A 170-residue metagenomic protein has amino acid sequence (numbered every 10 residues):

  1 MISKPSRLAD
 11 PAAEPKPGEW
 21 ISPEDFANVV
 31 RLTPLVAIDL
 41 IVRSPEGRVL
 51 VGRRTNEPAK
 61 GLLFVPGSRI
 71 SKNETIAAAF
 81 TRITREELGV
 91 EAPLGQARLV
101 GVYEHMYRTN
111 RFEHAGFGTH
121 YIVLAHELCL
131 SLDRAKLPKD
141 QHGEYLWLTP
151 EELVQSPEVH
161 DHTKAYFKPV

Functional and structural regions predicted by a protein language model:
I2-D39, A115-G116: Acidic, metal-coordinating catalytic segment for phosphate/diphosphate chemistry, firing primarily on the Nudix
E24-V49, R69, I122-C129: Conserved N-terminal beta-strand and adjoining loop/helix that marks the start of the Nudix/MutT-like hydrolase domain
T33-A37, K60, V65, L94 (+1 more regions): Short connector loops at helix/strand junctions that flank enzyme active sites, especially segments positioning acidic
R43-V49, E57-A59, S71-K72, E104-R108 (+1 more regions): Short, charged/polar surface micro-motifs in flexible loops or helix N-caps
R48-E87, E91: Conserved Nudix-box catalytic region and its N-terminal flanking loop in Nudix hydrolases and closely related
V90-R134: Active-site segment of metal-dependent pyrophosphate-handling enzymes, primarily the Nudix hydrolase catalytic core
A125-E127, A135-P169: NUDIX/MutT-family hydrolases
